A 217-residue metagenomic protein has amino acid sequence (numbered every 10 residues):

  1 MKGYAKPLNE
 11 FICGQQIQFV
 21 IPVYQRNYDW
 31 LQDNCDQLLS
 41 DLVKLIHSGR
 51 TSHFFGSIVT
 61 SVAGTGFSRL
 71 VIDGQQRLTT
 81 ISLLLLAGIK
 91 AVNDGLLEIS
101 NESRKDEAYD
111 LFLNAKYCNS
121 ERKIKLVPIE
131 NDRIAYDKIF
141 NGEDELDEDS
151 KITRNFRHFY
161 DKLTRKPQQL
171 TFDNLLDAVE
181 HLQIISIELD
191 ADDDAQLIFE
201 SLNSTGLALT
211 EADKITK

Functional and structural regions predicted by a protein language model:
K2-K217: Glycine- and hydrophobic-rich flexible loops that cap the catalytic core of alpha/beta enzyme folds
